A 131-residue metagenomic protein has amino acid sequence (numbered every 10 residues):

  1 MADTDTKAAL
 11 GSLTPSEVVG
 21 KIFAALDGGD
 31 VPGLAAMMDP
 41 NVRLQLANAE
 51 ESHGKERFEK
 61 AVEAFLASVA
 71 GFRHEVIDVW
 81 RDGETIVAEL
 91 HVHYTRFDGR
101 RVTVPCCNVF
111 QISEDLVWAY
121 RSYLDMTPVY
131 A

Functional and structural regions predicted by a protein language model:
M1-A36: Short, low-complexity N-terminal intrinsically disordered segments enriched in polar/charged residues
A2, G11-S12, L26, N41-V42 (+2 more regions): A short alpha-helix capping/helix-coil boundary motif
A2-L10, K60-A131: A beta-strand edge to alpha-helix "cap/lid" segment located at domain peripheries
A9-L13, E17, A49-E56, V104: Residues at secondary-structure transition points
T14, V19, M38, V42 (+2 more regions): A generic structural signal for ordered secondary structure
D27, S52, F97: Short glycine/serine/threonine-biased micro-segments
V31-A35, D39-G83: A solvent-exposed, acidic/Ser-Thr-rich amphipathic alpha-helical stretch
